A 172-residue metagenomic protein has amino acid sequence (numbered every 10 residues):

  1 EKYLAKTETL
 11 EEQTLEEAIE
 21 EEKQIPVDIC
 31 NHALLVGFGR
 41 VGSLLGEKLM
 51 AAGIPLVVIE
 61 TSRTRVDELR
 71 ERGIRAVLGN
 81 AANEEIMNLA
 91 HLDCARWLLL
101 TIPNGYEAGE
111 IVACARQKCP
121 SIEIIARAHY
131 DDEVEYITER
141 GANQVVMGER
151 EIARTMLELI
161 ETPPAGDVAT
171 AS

Functional and structural regions predicted by a protein language model:
E1-S172: Cytosolic regulatory regions of ion transport systems
